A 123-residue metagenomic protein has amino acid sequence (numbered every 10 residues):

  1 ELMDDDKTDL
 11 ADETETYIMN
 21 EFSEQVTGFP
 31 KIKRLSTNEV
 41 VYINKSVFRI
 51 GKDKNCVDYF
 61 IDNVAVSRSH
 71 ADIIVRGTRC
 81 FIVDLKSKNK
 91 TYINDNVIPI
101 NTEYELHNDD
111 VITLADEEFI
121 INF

Functional and structural regions predicted by a protein language model:
E1-V64, I74-R76, I120: Intrinsically disordered, low-complexity acidic Ser/Thr-rich regulatory segments
Y42-E118: Forkhead-associated
F123: Mg2+-dependent phosphoryl-transfer enzymes with acidic/Ser/Thr/Gly-rich catalytic loops
